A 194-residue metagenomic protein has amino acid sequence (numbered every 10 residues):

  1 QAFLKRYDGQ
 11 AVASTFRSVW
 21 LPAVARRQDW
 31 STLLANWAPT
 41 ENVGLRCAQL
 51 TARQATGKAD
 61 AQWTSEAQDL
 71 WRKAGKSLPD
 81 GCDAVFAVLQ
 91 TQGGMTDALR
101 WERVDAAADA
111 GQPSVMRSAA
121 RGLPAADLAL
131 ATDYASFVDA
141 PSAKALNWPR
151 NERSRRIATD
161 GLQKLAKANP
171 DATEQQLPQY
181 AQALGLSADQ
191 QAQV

Functional and structural regions predicted by a protein language model:
Q1-V194: Alpha-helical solenoid repeat scaffolds
